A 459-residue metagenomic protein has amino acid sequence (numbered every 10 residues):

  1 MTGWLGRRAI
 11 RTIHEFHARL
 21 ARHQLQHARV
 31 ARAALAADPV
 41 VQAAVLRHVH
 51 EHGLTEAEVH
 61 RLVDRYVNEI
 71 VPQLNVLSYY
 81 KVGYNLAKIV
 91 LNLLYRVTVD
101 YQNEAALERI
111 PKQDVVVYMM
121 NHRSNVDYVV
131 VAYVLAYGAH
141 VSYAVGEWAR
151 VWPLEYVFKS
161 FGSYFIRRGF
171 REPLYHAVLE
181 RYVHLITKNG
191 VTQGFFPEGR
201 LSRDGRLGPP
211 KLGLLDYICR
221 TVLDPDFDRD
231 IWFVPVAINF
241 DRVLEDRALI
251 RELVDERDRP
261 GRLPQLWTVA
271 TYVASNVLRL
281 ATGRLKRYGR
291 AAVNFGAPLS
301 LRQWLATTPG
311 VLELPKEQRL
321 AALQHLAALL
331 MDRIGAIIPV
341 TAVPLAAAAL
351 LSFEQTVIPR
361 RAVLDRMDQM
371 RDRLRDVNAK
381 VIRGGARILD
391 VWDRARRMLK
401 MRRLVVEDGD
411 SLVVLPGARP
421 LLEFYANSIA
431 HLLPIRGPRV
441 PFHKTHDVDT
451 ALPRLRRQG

Functional and structural regions predicted by a protein language model:
M1-G459: Membrane-interfacial terminal anchoring regions of lipid-handling membrane enzymes
